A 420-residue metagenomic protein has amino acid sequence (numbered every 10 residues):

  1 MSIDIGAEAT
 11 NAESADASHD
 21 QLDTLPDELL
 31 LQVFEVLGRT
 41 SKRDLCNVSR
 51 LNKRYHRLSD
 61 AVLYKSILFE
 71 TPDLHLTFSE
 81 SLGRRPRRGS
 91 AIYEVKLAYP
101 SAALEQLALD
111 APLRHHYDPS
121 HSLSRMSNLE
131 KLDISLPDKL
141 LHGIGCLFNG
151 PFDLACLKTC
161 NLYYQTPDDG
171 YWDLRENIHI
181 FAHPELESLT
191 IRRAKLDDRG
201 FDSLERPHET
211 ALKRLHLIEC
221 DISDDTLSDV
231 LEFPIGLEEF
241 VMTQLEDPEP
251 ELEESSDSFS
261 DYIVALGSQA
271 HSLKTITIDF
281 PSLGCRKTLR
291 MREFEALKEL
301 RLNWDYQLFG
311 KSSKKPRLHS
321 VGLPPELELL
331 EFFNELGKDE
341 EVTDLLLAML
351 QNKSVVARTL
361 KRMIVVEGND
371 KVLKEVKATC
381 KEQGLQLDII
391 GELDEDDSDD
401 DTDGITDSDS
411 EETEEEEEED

Functional and structural regions predicted by a protein language model:
G6, A17, Q21, V33 (+1 more regions): Leucine-rich solenoid repeat modules
H19-L113, H142: Hydrophobic regular-secondary-structure patch
D27, K42, D60-A61, R85-I92 (+14 more regions): Structural signal for repeat-unit boundaries in curved repeat scaffolds
Y55, L74, P100-A102, K139 (+4 more regions): Conserved beta-strand elements of beta-rich interaction domains across eukaryotes, especially beta-propellers
F69, L97, I134, L162 (+7 more regions): Conserved beta-strand positions
H75-E80, A102-H271, S282-L289: Leucine-rich repeat
T77-G83, S260, K311-H319: Alpha-helical scaffolding within the catalytic cores of extracellular/periplasmic polymer-degrading hydrolases
